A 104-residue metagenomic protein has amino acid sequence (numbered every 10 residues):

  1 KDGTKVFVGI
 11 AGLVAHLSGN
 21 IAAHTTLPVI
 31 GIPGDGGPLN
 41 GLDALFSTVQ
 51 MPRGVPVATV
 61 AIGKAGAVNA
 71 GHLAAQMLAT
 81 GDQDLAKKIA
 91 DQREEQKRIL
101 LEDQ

Functional and structural regions predicted by a protein language model:
K1-G37: Glycine-rich phosphate-binding loop
N40-Q104: C-terminal binding/interaction regions
